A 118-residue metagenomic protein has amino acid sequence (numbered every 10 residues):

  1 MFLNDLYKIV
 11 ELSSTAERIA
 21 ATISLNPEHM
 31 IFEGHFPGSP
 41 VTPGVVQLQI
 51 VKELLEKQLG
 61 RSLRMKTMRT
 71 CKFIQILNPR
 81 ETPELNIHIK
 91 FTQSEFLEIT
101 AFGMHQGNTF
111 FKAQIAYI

Functional and structural regions predicted by a protein language model:
F2-N4, F73, L77-P79, I118: A glycine-rich (often HGG/GG-containing) alpha/beta subdomain
F2-T42: Catalytic strand-loop segment that frames the active site of acyl-thioester-processing enzymes
K8, K90-I118: HotDog/MaoC-like acyl-thioester-processing domains
S13, S24-N26, I74, K90 (+1 more regions): A structural detector for beta-sheet-dominated domains
A16-A20, E84-N86, E98: Intrinsic-disorder/low-complexity, polar/charged segments enriched in Ser/Thr/Lys/Arg/Asp/Glu/Gln
A20, T70, K112-Q114: Well-ordered beta-strand positions in beta-sheet-rich domains
V45-E53: Short amphipathic alpha-helical face segments that pack within enzyme cores and frequently flank/anchor catalytic
K52-H88, S94-F96: Hydrophobic beta-strand-centered segment that forms part of the acyl-chain substrate-binding groove
